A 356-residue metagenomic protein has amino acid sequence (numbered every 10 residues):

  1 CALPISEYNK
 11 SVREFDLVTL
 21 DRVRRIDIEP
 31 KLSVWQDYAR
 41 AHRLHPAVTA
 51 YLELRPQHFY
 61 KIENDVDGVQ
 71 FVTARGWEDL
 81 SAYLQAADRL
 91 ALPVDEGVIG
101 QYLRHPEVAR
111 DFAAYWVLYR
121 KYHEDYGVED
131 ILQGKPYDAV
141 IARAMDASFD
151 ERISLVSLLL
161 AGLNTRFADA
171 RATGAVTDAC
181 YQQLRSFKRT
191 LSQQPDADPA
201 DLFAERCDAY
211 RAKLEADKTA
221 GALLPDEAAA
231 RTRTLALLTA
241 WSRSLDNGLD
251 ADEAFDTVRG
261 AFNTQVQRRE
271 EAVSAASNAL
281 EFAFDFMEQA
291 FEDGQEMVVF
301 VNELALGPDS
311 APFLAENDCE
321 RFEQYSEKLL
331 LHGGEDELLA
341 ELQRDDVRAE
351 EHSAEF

Functional and structural regions predicted by a protein language model:
C1-L3: Short, small-residue-biased leader/transition segments that mark boundaries at the very start of proteins
S6-E7: Conserved Switch II/interswitch segment of TRAFAC-class P-loop GTPases
K10-R13, R55-Q57: Short amphipathic alpha-helical segments, especially helix-boundary/capping motifs
V12-S33: A short helix-turn-beta junction within AAA+ P-loop NTPase domains corresponding to the substrate/partner-engaging
D16, H45-T49, L224: Generic structural signal for alpha-helix starts
W35-D37: Conserved beta-strand-loop-alpha-helix hinge in the C-terminal portion of ABC ATPase nucleotide-binding domains
A41-D201: Alpha-helical lid/collar subdomain of P-loop NTPases
I141-F356: Terminal-proximal interaction/regulatory segments of ATP-powered molecular machines
